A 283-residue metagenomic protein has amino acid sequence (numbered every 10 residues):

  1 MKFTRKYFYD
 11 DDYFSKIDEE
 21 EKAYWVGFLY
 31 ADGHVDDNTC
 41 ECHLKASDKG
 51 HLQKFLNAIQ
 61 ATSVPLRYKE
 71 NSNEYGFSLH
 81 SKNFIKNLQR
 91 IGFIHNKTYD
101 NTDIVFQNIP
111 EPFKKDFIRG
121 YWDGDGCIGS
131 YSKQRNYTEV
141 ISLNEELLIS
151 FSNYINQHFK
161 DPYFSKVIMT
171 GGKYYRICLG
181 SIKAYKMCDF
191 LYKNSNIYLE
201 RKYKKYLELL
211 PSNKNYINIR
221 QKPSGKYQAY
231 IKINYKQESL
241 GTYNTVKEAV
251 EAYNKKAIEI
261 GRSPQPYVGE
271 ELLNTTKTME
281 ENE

Functional and structural regions predicted by a protein language model:
M1-I217, N282-E283: Internal intein/HINT superfamily modules and their associated LAGLIDADG
L209-E283: Boundary-flanking segments of nucleic-acid-binding domains in nuclear regulatory proteins
